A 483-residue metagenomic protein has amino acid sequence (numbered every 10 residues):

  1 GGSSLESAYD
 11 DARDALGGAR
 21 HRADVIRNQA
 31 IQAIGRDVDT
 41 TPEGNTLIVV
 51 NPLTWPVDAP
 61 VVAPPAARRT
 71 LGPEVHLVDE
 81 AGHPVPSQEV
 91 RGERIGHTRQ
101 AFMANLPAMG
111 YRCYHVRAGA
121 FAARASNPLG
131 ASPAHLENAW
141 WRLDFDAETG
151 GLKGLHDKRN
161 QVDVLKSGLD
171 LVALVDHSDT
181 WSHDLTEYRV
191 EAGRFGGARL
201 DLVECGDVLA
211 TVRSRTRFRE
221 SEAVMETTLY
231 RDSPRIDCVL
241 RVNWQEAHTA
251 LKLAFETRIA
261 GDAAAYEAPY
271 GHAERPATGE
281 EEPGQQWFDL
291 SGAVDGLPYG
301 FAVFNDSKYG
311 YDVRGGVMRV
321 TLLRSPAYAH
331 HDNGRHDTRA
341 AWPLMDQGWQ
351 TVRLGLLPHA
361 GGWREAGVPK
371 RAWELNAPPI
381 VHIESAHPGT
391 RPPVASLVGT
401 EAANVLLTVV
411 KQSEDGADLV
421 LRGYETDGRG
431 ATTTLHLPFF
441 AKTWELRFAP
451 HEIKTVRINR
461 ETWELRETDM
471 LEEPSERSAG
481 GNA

Functional and structural regions predicted by a protein language model:
G1-G18: Short His/Asp/Glu-rich catalytic/ion-coordination signatures at enzyme active sites or charged loops
G17, H21-D24, N28, Q32-A483: C-terminal (or distal) subdomains of carbohydrate-active enzymes
